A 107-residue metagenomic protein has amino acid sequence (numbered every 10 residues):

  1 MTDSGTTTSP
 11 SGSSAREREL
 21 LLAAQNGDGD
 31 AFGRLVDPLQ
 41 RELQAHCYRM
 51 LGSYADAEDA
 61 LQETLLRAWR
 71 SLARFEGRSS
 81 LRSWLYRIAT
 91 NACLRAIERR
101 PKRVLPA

Functional and structural regions predicted by a protein language model:
M1-N26, D30-R41, R95-A107: Intrinsic, short, N-terminal disordered tails of RNA polymerase sigma-factor systems
D3, Q25-R34, Q44-E63, A73-E76: Short, charged helix-capping/linker segments at alpha-helix termini
R18, L51, S83, R87: Glycine-rich phosphate-binding loop at the start of an alpha helix
L21-L22, Q44, Y48, Y86 (+1 more regions): Solvent-exposed, non-membrane alpha-helical residues enriched in polar/charged side chains
Q40, L65-W69, S79-A107: Σ70-family region 2.3-2.4 aromatic/basic alpha-helix that recognizes the −10 promoter and nucleates DNA melting
